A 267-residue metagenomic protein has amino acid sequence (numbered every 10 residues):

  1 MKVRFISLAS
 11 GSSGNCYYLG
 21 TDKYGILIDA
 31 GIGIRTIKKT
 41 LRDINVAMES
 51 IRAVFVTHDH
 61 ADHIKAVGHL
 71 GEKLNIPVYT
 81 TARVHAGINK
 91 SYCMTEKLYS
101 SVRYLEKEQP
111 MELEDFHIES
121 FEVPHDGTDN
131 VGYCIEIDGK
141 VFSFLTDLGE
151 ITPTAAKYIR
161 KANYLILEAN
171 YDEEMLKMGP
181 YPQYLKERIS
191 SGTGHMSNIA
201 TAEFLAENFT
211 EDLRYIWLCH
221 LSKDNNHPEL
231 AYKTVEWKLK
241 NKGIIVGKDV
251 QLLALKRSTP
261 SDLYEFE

Functional and structural regions predicted by a protein language model:
M1-I44, D129-D147, Y164: Conserved beta-strand hairpin/beta-sheet module of binuclear metal-dependent hydrolase folds, prominently
I6-C16, H58-H63, V67, S120: Structured catalytic core of nucleotide-sugar glycosyltransferases
S13, H60-I64, A86-G87, T128 (+3 more regions): Active-site environment of divalent metal-dependent phosphoester hydrolases
I28-G31, I51-D59, Y79-A82, S143-T146 (+3 more regions): Active-site neighborhood of phospho(di)ester-bond hydrolases with catalytic His/Asp-centered motifs
I34-T81: Active-site metal-binding motif and surrounding structural segment of the metallo-beta-lactamase
K65-L74, N89-Y92, N226-K233: Metal-dependent catalytic neighborhoods of phosphoester/phosphodiester hydrolases
A82-G132, E136-G139: Metallo-beta-lactamase
P153-L253: Cap/insert and terminal regions of metallo-dependent hydrolase folds
